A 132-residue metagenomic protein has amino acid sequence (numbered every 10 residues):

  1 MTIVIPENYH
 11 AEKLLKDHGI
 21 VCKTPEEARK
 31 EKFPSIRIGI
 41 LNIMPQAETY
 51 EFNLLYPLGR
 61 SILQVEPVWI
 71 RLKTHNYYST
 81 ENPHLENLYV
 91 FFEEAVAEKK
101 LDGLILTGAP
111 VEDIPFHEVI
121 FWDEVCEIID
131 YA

Functional and structural regions predicted by a protein language model:
T2-H117, F121-C126: N-terminal beta1-alpha1 cap of cysteine-dependent amidohydrolase-like domains
I128-A132: Catalytic nucleophile loop
